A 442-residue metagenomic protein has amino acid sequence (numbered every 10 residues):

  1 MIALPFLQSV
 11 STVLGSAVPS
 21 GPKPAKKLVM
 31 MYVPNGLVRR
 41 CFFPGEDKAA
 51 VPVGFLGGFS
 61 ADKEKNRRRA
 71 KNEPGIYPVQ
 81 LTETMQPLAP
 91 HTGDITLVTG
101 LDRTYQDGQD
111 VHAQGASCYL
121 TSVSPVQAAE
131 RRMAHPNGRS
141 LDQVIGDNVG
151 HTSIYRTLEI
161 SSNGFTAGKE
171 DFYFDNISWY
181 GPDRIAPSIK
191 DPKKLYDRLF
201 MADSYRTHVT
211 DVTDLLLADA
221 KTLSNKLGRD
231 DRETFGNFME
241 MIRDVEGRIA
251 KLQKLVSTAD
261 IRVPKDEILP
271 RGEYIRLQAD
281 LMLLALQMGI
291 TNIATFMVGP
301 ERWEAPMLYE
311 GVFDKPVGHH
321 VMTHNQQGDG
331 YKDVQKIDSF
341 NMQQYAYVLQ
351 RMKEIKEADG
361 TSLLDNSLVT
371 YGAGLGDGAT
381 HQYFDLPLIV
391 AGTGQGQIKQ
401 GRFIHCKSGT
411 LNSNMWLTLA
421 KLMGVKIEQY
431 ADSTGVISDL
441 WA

Functional and structural regions predicted by a protein language model:
M1-A442: Ligand-binding pockets and gating/stacking loops
